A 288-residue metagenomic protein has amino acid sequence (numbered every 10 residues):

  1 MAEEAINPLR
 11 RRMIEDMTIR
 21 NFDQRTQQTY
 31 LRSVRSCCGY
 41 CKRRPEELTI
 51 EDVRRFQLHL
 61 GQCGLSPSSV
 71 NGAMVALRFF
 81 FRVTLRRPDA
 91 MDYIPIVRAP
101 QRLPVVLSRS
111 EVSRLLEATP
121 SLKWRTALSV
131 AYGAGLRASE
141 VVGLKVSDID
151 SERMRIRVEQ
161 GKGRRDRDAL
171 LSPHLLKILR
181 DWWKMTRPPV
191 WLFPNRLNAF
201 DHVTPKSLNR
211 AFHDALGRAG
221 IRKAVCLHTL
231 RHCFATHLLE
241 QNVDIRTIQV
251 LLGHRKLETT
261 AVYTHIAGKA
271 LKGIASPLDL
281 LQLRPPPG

Functional and structural regions predicted by a protein language model:
M1-G288: Conserved catalytic core of the tyrosine transesterase superfamily
